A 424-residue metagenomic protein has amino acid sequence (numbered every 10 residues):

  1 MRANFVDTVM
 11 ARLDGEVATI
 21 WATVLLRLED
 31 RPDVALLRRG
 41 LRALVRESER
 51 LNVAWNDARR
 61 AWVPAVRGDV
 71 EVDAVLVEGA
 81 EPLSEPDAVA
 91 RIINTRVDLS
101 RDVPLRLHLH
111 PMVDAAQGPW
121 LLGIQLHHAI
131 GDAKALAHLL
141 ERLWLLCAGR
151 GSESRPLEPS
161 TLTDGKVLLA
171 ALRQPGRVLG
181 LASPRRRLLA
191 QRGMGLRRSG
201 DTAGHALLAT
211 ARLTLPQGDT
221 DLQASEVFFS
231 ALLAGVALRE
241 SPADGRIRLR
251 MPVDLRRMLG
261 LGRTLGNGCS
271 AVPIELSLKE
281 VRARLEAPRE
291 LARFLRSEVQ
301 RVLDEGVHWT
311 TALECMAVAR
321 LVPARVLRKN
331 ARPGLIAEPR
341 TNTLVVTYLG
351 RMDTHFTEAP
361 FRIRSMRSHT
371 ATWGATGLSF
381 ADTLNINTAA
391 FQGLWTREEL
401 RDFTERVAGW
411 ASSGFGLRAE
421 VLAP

Functional and structural regions predicted by a protein language model:
M1-A61, P82-L105, A237-P424: Acyl-thioester-dependent acyl-group transfer interface
M1-T8, R12, I130-P216, R406 (+1 more regions): Non-catalytic, low-complexity flexible loops and terminal extensions
L26-R31, L213-D219: Extracellular and analogous surface-interaction loops
R31-P32, I130-K134, D219, Q223 (+1 more regions): A generic structural signal for alpha-helix starts
R38-Q125, A129-A137, E141-G151: Acyl-thioester-dependent condensation/acyltransferase catalytic cores
P119-I124, S225, R246-I247: Alpha-helical scaffolds flanking conserved acidic
G131, W144-A148, L232-S241, Q300: Hydrophobic/aromatic-lined pockets within catalytic cores
